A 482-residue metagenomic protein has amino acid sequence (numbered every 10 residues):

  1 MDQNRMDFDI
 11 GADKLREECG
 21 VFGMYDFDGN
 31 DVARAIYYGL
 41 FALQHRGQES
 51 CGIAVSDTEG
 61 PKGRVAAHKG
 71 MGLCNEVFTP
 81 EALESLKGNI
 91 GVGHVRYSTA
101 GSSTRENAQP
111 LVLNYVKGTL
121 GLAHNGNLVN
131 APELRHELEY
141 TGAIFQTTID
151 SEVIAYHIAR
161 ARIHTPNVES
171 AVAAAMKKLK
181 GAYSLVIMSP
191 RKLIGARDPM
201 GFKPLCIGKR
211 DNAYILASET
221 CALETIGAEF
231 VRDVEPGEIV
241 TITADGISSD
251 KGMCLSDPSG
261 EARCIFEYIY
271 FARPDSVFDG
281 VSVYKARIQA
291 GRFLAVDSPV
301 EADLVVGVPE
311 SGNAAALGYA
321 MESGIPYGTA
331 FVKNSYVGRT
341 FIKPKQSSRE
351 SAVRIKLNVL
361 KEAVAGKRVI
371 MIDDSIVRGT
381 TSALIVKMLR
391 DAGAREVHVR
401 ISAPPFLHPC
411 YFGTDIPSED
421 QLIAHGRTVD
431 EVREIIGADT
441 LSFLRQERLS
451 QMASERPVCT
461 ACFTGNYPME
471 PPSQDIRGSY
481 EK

Functional and structural regions predicted by a protein language model:
M1-P236, T241-A302, V308, E396 (+1 more regions): Conserved short alpha-helical segments that host acidic/polar catalytic motifs at enzyme active sites
T99-A100, N130, I194, F202-K203 (+7 more regions): Flexible loop/turn segments at secondary-structure boundaries
A123, M188, A196-R197, G208 (+11 more regions): Generic beta-strand/beta-sheet core signal
A143, H164-T165, D297-D303, M321-G328 (+2 more regions): Secondary-structure transition/capping motifs at alpha-helix termini and the adjoining loop/turn into the next element
T147, E152-A155, Y327-G338, R433-A453: A conserved beta-strand->alpha-helix junction
A174, A222, E229-F230, V234-E238 (+4 more regions): Phosphate/diphosphate-binding loops
M176, R191-K192, G227-D233, K387-K482: PRPP-dependent phosphoribosyltransferase catalytic core
G324-I370, T380, L407-G413, P417: Short, glycine/charge-rich flexible loops or terminal/linker lids adjacent to PRPP-binding catalytic cores
